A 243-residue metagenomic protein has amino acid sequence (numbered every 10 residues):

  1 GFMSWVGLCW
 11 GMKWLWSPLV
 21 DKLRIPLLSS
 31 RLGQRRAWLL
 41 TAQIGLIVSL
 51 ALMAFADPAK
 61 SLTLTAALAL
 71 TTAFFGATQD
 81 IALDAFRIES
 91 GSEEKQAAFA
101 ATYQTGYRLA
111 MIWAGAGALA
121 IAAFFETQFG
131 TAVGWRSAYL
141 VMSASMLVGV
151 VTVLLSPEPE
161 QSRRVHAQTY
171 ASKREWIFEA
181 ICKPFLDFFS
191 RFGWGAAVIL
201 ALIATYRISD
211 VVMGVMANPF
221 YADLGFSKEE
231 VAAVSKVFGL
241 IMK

Functional and structural regions predicted by a protein language model:
G1, V215-A233: Short amphipathic helix-loop junctions that connect adjacent transmembrane helices in Major Facilitator Superfamily/SLC
C9-M12, W16, A233-K243: Transmembrane alpha-helices of Major Facilitator/SLC transporters
K22-Q43: Cytoplasmic membrane-interface "Motif A"-like loop-to-helix N-cap segments of 12-TM Major Facilitator Superfamily
I47-L50, A54-A67, T78-Q79, S92-V212 (+1 more regions): Intracellular loop-helix junctions on the cytosolic face of multi-pass helical membrane proteins
A77-G91, A217: Intracellular juxtamembrane helix-capping segments at the cytosolic ends of symmetry-related transmembrane helices
L83, A201, S209-Y221, V237: Hydrophobic/aromatic end-of-helix segments at the C-terminal termini of transmembrane alpha-helices
